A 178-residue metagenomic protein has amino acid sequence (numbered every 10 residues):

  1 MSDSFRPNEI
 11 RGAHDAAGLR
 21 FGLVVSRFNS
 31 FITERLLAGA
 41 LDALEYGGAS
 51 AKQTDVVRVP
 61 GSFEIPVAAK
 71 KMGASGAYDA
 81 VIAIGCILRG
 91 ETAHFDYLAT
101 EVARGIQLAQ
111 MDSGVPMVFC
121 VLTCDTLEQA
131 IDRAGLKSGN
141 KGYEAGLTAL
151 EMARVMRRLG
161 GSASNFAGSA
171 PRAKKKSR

Functional and structural regions predicted by a protein language model:
M1-P7: Short gly/ser/thr-rich secondary-structure transition/capping motifs
R11-P60: Glycine-rich phosphate/diphosphate-binding loop of Rossmann-like nucleotide-binding domains
R27-F28, G85-I87, L122-T126: Short, ordered loop/turn segments at secondary-structure junctions
S30, D42-S50, K70-A77, Q107-D112 (+2 more regions): Generic secondary-structure signature for well-ordered alpha-helical cores
G47-S75, A167: Active-site rim loops that border cofactor/substrate pockets in soluble metabolic enzymes
T54, D79-I84, P116-L122: Short beta-strand segments at enzyme active-site cores
E64-I106: Glycine-rich phosphate-binding loop
F95, T100-R178: C-terminal binding/interaction regions
